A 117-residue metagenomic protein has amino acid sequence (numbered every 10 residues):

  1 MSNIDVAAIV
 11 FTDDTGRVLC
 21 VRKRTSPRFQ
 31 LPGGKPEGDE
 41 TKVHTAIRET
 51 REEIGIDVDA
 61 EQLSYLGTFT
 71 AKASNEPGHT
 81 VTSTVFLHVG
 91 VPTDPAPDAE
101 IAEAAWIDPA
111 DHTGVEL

Functional and structural regions predicted by a protein language model:
M1-V18, K35: Conserved N-terminal beta-strand and adjoining loop/helix that marks the start of the Nudix/MutT-like hydrolase domain
I4, F69-P95, A105: Active-site-adjacent beta-strand/loop module that shapes the phosphate/pyrophosphate-binding cleft
A7, G34, R48, V89 (+1 more regions): Structural detector for helix-capping/boundary residues
F11-T12, C20, L87-H88, W106: Conserved hydrophobic "DFG−1" position in protein kinase catalytic cores
D13, K23, A73-N75: Acidic surface patches and DE-rich sequence motifs
R24-F29, D94-L117: Nudix hydrolase/Nudix homology domain
Q30, S64, V85-L87, E116: Conserved beta-strand segments that form the floor/walls of ligand-binding pockets within enzyme and binding domains
L31-L66: The catalytic Nudix box helix
